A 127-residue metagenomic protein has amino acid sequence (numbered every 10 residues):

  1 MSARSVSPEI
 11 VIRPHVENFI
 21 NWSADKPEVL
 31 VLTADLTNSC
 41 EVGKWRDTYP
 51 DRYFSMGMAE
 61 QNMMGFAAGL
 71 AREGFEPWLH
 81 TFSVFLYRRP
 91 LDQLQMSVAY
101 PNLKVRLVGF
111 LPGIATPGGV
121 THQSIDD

Functional and structural regions predicted by a protein language model:
M1-D127: Thiamine diphosphate
